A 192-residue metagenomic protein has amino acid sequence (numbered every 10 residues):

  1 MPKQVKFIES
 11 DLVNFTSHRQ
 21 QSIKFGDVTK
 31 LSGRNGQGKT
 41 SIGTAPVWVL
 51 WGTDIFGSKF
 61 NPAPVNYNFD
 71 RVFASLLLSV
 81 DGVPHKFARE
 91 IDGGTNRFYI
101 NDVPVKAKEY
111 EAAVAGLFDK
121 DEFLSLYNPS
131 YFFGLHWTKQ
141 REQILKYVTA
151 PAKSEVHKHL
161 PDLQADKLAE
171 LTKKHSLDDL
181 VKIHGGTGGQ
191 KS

Functional and structural regions predicted by a protein language model:
M1-W48: Pre-Walker A-like glycine/lysine-rich segment at the N-terminus of P-loop NTPase domains
T29-N35, P46, D54-P62, N128 (+3 more regions): Charged, surface-exposed helical/loop "interaction arms" that form contiguous linear patches used for dimerization
S32-S41, R97-P104, H136: Conserved ABC ATPase signature
T40-S41, N61-V65, P161-A165: Juxtamembrane/interface motifs at transmembrane-helix termini
I42-A45, A88, E109, A113 (+1 more regions): Alpha-helical scaffold elements adjacent to nucleotide-binding pockets in ATP/GTP-utilizing enzyme cores
T53-S130, P151: Nucleotide-state sensing region of NTPase/ATPase domains
Y127-S192: Extended, Lys/Glu-rich alpha-helical coiled-coil stalks
